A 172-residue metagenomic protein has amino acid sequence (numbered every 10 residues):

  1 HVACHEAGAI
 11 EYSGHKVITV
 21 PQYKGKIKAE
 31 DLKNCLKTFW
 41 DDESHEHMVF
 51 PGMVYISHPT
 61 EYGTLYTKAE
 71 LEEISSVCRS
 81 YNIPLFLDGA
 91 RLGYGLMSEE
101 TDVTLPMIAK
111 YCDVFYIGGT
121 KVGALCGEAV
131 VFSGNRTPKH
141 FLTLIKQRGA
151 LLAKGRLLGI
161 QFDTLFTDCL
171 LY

Functional and structural regions predicted by a protein language model:
H1-C4, K33: Conserved PLP-anchoring active-site segment centered on the Schiff-base-forming lysine
H5-H15: Active-site-proximal loop->helix
G14-G52, I56-P59, Y66-E73: PLP-dependent aminotransferase-class I/II
N34, A69-S80, V103, M107-K110 (+1 more regions): Alpha-helical scaffolding segments of alpha/beta enzyme cores, especially the outer helices of TIM-barrel or partial
F50-H58, L65, V103-L171: Active-site C-terminal subdomain of aminotransferase-like
T60, R91-G93, K121: Active-site-proximal loop/turn and secondary-structure-junction residues that shape catalytic pockets, frequently
Y66-S98: Catalytic PLP-binding core of fold-type I/II PLP enzymes
